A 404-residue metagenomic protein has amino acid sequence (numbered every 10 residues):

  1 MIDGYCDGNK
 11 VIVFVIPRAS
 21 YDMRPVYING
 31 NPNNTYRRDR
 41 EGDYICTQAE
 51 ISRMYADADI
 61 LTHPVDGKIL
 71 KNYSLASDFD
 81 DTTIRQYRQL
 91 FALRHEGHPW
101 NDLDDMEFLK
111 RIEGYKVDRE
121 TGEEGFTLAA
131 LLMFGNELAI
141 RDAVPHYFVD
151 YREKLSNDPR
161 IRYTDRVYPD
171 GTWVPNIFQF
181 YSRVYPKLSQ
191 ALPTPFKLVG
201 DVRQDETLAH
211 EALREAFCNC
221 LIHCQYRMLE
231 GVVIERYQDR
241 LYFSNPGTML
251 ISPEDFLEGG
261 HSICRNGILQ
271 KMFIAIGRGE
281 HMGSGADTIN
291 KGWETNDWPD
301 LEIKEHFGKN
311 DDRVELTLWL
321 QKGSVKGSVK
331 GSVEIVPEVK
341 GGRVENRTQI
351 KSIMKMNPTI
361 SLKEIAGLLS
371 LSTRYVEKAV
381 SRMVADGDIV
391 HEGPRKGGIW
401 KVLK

Functional and structural regions predicted by a protein language model:
M1-P32, D39-R40, E137: Divalent-cation
A19, T35-M228, R236, L241 (+2 more regions): Active-site helix-to-loop segments that bind/position phosphate- or nucleotide-bearing substrates and donors across
L128, R141-D142, Y147, S252-G341: Flexible, glycine-/charge-rich segments associated with ATP-binding catalytic modules
V339-R347, S361, E392-K404: Short, cationic-aromatic polyanion-contact patches
A366: The alpha-helix within a helix-turn-helix
R374, K378: Key DNA-contact positions within bacterial/archaeal DNA-binding proteins
V384-E392: A short, conserved structural fragment
